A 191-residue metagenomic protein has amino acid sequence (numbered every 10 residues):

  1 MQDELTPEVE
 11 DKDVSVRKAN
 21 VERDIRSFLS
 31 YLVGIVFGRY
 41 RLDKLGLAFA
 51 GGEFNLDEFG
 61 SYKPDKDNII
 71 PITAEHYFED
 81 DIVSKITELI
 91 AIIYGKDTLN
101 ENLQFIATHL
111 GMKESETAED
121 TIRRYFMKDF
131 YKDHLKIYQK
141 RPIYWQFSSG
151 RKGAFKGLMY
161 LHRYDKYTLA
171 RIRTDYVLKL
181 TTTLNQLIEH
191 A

Functional and structural regions predicted by a protein language model:
Q2-A191: Terminal accessory regions of large proteins
